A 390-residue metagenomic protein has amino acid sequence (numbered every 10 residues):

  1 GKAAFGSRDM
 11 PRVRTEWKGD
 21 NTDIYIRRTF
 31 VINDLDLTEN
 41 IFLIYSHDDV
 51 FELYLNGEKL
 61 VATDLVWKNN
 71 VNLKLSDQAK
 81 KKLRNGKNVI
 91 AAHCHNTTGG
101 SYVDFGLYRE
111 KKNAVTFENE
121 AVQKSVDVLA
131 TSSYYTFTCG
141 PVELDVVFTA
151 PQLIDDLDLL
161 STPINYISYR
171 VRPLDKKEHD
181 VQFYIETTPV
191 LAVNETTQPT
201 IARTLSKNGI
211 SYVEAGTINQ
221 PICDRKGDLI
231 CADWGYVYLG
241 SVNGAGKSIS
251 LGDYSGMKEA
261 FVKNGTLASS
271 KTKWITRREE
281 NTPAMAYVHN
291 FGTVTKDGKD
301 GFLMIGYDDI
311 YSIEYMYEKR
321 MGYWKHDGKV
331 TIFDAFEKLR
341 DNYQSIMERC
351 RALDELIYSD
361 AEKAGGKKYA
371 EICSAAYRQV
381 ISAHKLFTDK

Functional and structural regions predicted by a protein language model:
K2-V31, L37: Extracellular/secretory pathway-exposed regions associated with glycan biology
R12, D77-A114: An acidic-aromatic loop/edge-strand motif
V13-Y25, A62-N70, T276-N281: Extracellular beta-rich ligand/substrate-recognition surface
D20-N33, L73-L75, Y134-Y135, M285-Y287: Short beta-strands within extracellular/lumenal beta-sheet-rich domains
T22, F30-G57, I90-A92: Aromatic-lined ligand-binding clefts that engage carbohydrates, nucleic acids, or primary amines
R27-E39, D77-K82, H289-T293: Extracellular and analogous surface-interaction loops
R28-F30, N165-P173: Short, well-ordered beta-strand segments enriched in hydrophobic/aromatic residues
K112-N119, Q152-L159, R170-D389: Acidic/polar, glycine-enriched structural segments that form the non-catalytic walls/loops of the carbohydrate-binding
